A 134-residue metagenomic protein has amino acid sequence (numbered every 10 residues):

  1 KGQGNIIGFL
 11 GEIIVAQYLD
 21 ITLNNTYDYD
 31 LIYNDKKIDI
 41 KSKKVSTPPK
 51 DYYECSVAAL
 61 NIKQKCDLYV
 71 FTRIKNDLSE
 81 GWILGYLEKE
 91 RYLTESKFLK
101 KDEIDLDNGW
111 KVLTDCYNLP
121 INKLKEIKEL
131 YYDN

Functional and structural regions predicted by a protein language model:
K1-N34, K41-N134: Nucleic-acid endonuclease domains
